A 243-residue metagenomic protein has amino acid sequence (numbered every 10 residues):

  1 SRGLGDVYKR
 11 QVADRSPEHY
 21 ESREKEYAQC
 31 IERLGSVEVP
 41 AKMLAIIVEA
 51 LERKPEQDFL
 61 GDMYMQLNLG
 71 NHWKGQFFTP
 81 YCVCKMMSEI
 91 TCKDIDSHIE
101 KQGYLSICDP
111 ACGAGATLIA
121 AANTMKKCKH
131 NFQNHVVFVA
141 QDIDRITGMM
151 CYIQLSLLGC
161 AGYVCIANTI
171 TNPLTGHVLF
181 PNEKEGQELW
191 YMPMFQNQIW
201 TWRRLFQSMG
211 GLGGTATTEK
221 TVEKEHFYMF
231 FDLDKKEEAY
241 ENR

Functional and structural regions predicted by a protein language model:
G3-Y8: Short, small-residue-biased leader/transition segments that mark boundaries at the very start of proteins
R15-E18: Long amphipathic alpha-helical segments that form oligomerization/scaffold cores
E21-I90: Conserved Class I S-adenosyl-L-methionine-dependent methyltransferase catalytic core
L60, G70, D96, F227-F230: Intrinsically disordered, low-complexity regions
Y81-E185: Conserved S-adenosyl-L-methionine
Q154-R243: S-adenosylmethionine
